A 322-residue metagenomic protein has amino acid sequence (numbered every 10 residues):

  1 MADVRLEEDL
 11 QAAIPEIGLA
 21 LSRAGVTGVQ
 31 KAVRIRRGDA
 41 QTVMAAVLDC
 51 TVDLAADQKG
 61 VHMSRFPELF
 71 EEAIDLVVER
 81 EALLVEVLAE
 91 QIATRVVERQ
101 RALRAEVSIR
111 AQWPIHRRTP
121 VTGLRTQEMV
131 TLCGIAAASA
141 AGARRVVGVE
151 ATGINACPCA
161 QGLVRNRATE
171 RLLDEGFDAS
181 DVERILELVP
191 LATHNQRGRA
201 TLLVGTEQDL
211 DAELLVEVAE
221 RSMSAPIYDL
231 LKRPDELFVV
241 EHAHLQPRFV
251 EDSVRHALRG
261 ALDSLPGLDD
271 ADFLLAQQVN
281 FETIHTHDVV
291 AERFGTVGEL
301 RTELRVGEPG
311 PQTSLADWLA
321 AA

Functional and structural regions predicted by a protein language model:
M1-A322: N-terminal intrinsically disordered, cationic/polar leader segments that include organellar targeting peptides
